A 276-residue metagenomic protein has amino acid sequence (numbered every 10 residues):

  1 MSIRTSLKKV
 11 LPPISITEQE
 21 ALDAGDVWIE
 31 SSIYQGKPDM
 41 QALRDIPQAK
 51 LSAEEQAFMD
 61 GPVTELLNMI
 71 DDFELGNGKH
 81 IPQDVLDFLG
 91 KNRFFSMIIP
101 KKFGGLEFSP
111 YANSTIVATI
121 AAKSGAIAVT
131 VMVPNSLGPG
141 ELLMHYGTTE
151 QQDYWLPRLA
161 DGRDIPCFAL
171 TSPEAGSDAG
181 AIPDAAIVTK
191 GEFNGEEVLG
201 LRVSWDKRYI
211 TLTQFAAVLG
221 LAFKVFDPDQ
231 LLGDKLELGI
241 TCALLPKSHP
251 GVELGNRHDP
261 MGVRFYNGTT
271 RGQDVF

Functional and structural regions predicted by a protein language model:
M1-P134, E141, H145-I165, S177 (+2 more regions): Amphipathic, small/basic residue-rich leader segments at the start of a protein or domain
F108-A112, E141-H145, S177-P183, L212-A216 (+2 more regions): Short acidic, glycine/serine/threonine-rich loops at helix termini
P134-G138, R163, A179-A181, Q214-V218 (+2 more regions): Short, solvent-exposed loop/turn segments at the edges of secondary structure
C167-V188: A gly/ser-rich beta-alpha-beta helix-loop segment of oxidoreductase catalytic cores
T171-E174, Y209, R257-P260: Short, solvent-exposed loop/turn elements at beta->coil junctions and helix N-caps that rim active or binding pockets
I187-G191, V225: Short beta-strand micro-motifs enriched in acidic
E196-E253: A short core secondary-structure module
P250-V275: Flexible, small-/acidic-enriched active-site or ligand-binding loops
